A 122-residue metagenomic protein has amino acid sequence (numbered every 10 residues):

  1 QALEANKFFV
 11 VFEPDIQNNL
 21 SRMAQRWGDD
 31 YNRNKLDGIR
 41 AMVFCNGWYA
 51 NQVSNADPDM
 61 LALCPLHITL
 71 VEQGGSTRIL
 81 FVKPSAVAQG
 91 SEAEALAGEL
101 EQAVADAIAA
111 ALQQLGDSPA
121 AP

Functional and structural regions predicted by a protein language model:
Q1-D59, L66, E94-A111: Ser/Thr-rich, low-complexity intrinsically disordered terminal regions
C64-E94: Beta-strand/loop substructures that line and gate deep hydrophobic ligand-binding cavities in soluble
Q114-P122: Short, highly charged C-terminal tails/helix-capping segments
